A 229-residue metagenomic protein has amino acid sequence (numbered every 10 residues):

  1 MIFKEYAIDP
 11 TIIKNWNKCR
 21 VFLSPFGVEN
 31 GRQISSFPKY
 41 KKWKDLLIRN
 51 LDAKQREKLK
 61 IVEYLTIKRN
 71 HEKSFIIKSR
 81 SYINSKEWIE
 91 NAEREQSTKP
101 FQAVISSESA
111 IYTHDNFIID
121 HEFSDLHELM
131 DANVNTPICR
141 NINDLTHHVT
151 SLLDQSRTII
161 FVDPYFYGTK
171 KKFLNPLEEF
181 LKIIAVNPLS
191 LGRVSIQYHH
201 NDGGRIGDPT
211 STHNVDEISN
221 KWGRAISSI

Functional and structural regions predicted by a protein language model:
M1-K39, I111-Y198: PLD-like (HKD) phosphodiesterase/transphosphatidyltransferase domain
I2-A110: Charged interaction/catalytic cores of defense and host-pathogen modules
R20, K44-I48, E90, T146 (+4 more regions): Generic detector of well-ordered alpha-helical segments enriched in charged/polar residues, highlighting helical
K54, K58, V62, N70 (+4 more regions): Generic local-structure boundary detector
I89-T98, Q102, V134, D163 (+2 more regions): Generic ordered-secondary-structure signal
T98-V104, S190, V194-D202: N-terminal short leaders/motifs
H199-I229: HKD-type phospholipase D/PLD-like phosphodiesterase module
